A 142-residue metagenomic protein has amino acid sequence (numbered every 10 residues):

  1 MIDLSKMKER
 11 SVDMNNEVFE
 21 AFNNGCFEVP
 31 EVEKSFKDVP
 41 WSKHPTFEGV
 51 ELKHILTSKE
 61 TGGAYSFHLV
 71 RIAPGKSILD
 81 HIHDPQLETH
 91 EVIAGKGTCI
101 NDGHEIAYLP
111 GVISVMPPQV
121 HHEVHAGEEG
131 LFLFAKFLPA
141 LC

Functional and structural regions predicted by a protein language model:
M1-A64: A short, N-terminal "cap"/entry segment at the start of jelly-roll beta-barrel domains of the cupin/DSBH fold
K53-L56, S66-H83, P118: Conserved short histidine dyad/triad with adjacent acidic residue
L69, T89, V115, E129-C142: A short hydrophobic beta-strand segment most commonly corresponding to one strand of the jelly-roll/cupin
V70-A73, I82-C99: Short, conserved beta-strand element in jelly-roll/cupin
P74, P85, H104, V120-H121 (+1 more regions): A generic "binding-loop/recognition-motif" signal
L79-H81, C99-I100, M116, H121-E128: Short beta-strand His + acidic residue motifs that chelate non-heme Fe in jelly-roll/DSBH and cupin folds
G103-P118: Short acidic-glycine-tyrosine-enriched beta hairpin
